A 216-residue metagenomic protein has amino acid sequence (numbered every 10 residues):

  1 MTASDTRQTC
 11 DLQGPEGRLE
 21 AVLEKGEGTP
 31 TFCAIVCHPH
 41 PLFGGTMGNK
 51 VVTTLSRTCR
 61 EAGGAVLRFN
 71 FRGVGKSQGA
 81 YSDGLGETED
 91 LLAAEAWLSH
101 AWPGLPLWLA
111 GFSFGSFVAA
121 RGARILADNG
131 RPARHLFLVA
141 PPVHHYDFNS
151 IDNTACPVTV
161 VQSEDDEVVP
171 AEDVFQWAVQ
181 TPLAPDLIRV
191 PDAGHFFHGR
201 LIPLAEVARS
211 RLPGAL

Functional and structural regions predicted by a protein language model:
M1-T29: N-terminal cap/lid segment of alpha/beta-hydrolase-fold proteins
E27-R68: Short, surface-exposed "cap/lid" segments of acyl-processing enzymes
Y81-A101: Alpha/beta-hydrolase active-site loop
A110-A119: Gly/Ala-rich beta-loop-alpha elbow adjacent to hydrolase catalytic centers
T154, T159-Q162, D166: Short beta-strand/loop motif that positions the catalytic acidic residue of the alpha/beta-hydrolase fold
C156, P170-V179: Short alpha-helix in the alpha/beta-hydrolase fold that links the catalytic acid
E164-V169, H195: Acidic catalytic loop of the alpha/beta-hydrolase fold
A193-A205: Catalytic histidine-centered segment of alpha/beta-hydrolase-like enzymes
